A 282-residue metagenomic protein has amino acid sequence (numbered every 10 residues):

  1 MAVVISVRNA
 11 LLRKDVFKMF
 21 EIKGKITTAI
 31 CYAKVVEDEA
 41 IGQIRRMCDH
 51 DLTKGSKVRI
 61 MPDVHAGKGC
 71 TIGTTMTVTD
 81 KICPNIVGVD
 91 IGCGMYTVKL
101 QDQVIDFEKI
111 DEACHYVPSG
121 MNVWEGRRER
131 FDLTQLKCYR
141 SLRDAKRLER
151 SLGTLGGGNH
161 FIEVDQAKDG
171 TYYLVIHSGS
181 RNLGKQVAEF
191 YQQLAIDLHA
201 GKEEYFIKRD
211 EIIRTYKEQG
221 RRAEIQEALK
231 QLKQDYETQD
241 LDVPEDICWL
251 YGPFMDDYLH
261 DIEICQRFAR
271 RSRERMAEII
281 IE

Functional and structural regions predicted by a protein language model:
I5-K18: Short, Lys/Arg-enriched N-terminal segments with co-localized hydrophobic residues within the first ~10-30 amino acids
V16-K57, K81-I86, I91-D169, K185-E282: Glycine-rich, flexible loop motifs
G55, I60, A66-G73, V78: Phosphate-centric recognition/catalysis
H65, H160, H177: Histidine-centered active-site/metal-ligand motif
A66-G67, G94, G179-G184: Short acidic, Gly/Ser-rich segments with clustered Asp/Glu that frequently serve as metal-coordination loops in enzyme
Y172-I176: Histidine-centered acyl-transfer/condensation active-site motif and its immediate structural neighborhood
